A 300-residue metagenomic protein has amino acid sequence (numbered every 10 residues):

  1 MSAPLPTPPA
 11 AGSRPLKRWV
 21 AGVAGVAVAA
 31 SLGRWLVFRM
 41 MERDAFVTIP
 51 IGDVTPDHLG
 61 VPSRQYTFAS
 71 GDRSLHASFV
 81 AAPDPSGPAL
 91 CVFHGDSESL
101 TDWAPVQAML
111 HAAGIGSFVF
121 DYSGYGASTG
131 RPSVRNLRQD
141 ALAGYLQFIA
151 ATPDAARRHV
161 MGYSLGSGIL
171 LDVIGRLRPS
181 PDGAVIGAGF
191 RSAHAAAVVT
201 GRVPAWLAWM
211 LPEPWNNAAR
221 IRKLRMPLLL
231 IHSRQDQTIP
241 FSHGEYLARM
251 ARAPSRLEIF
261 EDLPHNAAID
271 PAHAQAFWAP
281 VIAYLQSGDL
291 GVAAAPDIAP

Functional and structural regions predicted by a protein language model:
V23-A69, A293-A295, P300: An N-terminal hydrophobic leader/cap segment in hydrolases
L75-Q147: Membrane-embedded segments
V106, N217, M226, P240-R249: Short alpha-helix in the alpha/beta-hydrolase fold that links the catalytic acid
T152-S164: Alpha/beta-hydrolase fold nucleophile elbow
S167-M226, D270: Hydrolase active-site cap/lid region
L224-R225, L230-H232, D236: Short beta-strand/loop motif that positions the catalytic acidic residue of the alpha/beta-hydrolase fold
Q235-I239, N266-A267: Acidic catalytic loop of the alpha/beta-hydrolase fold
L263-A274: Catalytic histidine-centered segment of alpha/beta-hydrolase-like enzymes
